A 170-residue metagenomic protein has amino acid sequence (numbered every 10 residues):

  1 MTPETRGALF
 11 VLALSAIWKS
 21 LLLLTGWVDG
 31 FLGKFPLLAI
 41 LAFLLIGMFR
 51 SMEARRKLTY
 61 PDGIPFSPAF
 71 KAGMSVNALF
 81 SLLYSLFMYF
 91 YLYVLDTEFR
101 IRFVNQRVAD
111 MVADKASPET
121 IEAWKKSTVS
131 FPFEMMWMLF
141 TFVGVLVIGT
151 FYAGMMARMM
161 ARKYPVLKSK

Functional and structural regions predicted by a protein language model:
M1-R55: Transmembrane alpha-helical insertion/packing segments
M1-T5, A161-K170: Short, charged juxtamembrane terminal tails flanking transmembrane helices
R6, F10, K71-L83: Alpha-helical transmembrane segments of multi-pass membrane proteins
L14-L22, L44, F80-Y84, M88 (+3 more regions): Alpha-helical transmembrane segments of multipass membrane proteins
M52-P68, Y93: Membrane-helix interface/capping segments
L86-D114: Functional transmembrane-helix hotspots
A109-P132: Short membrane-interface loop/juxtamembrane segments of multi-pass integral membrane proteins
F133-K163: Transmembrane alpha-helical segments in integral membrane proteins
